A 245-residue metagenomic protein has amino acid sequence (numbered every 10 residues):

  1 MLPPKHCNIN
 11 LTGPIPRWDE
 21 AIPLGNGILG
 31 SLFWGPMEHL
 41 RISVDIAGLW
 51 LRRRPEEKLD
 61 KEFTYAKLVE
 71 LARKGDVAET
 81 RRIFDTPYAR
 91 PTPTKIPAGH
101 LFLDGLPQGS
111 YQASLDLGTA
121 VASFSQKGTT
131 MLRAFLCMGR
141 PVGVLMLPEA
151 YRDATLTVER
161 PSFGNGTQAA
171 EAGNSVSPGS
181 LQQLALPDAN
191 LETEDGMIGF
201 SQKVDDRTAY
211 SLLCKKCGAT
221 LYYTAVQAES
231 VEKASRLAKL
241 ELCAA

Functional and structural regions predicted by a protein language model:
M1-A245: Aromatic-residue-lined binding/catalytic grooves and analogous aromatic/hydrophobic interfacial grooves in multimeric
